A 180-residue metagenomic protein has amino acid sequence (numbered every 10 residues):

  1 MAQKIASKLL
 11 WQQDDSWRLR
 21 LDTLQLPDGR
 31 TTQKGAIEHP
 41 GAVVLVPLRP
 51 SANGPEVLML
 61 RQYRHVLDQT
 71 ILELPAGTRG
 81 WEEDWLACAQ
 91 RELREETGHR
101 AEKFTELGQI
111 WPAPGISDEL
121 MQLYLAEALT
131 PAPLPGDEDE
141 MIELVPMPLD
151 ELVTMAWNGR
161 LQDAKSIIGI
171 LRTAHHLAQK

Functional and structural regions predicted by a protein language model:
A2, I37, V46, N53-R91 (+2 more regions): Conserved Nudix-box catalytic region and its N-terminal flanking loop in Nudix hydrolases and closely related
I5-K8, R30, T70, W81 (+3 more regions): Nudix hydrolase/Nudix homology domain
S7-V46: Acidic, metal-coordinating catalytic segment for phosphate/diphosphate chemistry, firing primarily on the Nudix
L10-D14, H65, I110-M121: Acidic pyrophosphate-coordinating catalytic loop
R20-D28, A113-A132: Active-site-adjacent beta-strand/loop module that shapes the phosphate/pyrophosphate-binding cleft
P27-D28, R49-A52, Y63, E127-P131 (+2 more regions): Short loop segments at secondary-structure junctions
P50, R100-A113: Acidic/glycine-rich phosphate/pyrophosphate-binding loops and surrounding catalytic core that coordinate Mg2+
E73, L123, P146: Short aromatic/basic micro-patch
